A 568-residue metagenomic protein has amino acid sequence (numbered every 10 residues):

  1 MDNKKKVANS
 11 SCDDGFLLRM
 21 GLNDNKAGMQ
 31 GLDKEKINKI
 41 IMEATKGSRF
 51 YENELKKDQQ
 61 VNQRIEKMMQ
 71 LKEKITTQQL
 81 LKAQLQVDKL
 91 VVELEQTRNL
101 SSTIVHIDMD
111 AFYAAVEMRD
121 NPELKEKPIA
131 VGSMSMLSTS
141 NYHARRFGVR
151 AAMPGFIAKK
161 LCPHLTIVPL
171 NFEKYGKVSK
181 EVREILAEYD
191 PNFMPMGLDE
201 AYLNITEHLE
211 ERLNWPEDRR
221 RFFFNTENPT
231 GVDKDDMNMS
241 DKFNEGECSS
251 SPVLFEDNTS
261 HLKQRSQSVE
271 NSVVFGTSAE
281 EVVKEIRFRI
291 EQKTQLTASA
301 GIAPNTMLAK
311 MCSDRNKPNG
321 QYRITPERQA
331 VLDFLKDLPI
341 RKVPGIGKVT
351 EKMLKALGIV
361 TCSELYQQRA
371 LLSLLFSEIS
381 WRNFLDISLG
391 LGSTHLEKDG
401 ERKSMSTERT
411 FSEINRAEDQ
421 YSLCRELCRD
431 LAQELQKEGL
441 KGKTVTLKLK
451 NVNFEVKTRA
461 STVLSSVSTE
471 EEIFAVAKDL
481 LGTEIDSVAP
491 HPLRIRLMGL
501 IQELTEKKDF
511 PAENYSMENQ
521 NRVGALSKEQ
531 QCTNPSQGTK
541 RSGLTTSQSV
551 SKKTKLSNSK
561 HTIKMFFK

Functional and structural regions predicted by a protein language model:
M1-L389, L396, K508-K568: Gly/Gly-Pro- and Ser/Thr-rich, intrinsically disordered tail segments characteristic of DNA damage-repair and tolerance
K39-I40, V269, D333, K342 (+3 more regions): DNA-contacting surface of Y-family translesion DNA polymerases
A130, T166, Y202-N204, T446-K448 (+1 more regions): Beta-strand cores of modular interaction/reader domains in eukaryotic scaffold and signaling proteins, especially PDZ
I205, I302-T306, L449-N451, G499-L504: A general secondary-structure junction signal
